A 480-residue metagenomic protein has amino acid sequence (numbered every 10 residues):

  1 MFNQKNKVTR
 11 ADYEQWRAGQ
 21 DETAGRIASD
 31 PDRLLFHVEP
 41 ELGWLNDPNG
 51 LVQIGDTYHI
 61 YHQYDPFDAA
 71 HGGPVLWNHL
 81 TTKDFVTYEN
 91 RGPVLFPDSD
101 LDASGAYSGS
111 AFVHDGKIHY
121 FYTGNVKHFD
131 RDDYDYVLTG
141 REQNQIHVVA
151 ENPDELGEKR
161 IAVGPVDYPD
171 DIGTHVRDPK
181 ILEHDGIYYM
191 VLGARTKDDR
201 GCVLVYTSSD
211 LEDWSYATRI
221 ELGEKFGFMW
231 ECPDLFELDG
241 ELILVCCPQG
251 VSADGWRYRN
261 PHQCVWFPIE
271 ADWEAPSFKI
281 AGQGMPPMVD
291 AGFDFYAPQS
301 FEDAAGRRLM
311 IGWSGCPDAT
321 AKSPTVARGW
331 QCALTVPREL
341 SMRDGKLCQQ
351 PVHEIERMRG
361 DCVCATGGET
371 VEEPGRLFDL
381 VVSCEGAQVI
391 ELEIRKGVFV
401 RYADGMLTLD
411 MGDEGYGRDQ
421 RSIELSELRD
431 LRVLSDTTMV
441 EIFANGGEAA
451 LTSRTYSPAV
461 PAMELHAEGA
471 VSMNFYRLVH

Functional and structural regions predicted by a protein language model:
M1-D178, L182-F226, D239-A291, S314-V363 (+3 more regions): Beta-rich carbohydrate-recognition and catalytic domains
E231-P233, Y296-P298: Repeated scaffold domains used in trafficking and secretory/extracellular systems, primarily beta-propellers
L235, L380-V382, E427-A444: Short tryptophan-centered beta-strand motifs in secreted/extracellular beta-sheet-rich domains of glycan-recognition
F267-I269, A459-H480: Ligand-recognition surfaces built from glycine- and aromatic
M358-E414: Secretory/extracellular carbohydrate-interaction modules and structurally similar beta-sandwich "look-alikes"
E414-D430: Short, aromatic/His-centered strand-loop micro-motif at the edge of beta-sheets
G447-P461: Short, solvent-exposed beta-strand-to-loop segments that form ligand-recognition rims of beta-rich domains
